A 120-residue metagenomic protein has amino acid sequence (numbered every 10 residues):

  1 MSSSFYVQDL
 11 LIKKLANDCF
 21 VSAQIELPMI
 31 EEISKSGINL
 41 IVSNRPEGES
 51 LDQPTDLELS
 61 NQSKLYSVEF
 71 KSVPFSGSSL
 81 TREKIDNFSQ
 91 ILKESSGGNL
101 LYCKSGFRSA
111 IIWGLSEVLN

Functional and structural regions predicted by a protein language model:
M1-L100, I111-N120: Cys-dependent protein tyrosine phosphatase-like superfamily
C103: Short cysteine clusters
